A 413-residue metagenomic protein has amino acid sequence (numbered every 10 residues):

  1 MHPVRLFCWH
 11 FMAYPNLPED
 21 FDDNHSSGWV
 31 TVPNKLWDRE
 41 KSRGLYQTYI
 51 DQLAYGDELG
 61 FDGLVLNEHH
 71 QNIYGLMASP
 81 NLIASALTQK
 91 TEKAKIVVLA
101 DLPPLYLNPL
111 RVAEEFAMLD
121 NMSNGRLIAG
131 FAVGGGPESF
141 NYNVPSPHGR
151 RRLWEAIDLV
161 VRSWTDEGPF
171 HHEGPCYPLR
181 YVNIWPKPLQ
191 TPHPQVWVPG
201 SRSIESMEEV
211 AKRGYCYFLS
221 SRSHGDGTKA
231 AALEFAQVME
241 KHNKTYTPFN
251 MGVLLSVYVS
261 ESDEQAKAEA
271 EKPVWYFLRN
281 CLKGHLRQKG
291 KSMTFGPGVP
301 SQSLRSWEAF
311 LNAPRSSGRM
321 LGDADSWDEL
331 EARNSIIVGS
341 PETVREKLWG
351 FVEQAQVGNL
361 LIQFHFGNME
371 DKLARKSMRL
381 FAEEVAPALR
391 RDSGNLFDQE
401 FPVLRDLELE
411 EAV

Functional and structural regions predicted by a protein language model:
M1-K95, H193-P194, E400-L404, A412-V413: N-terminal beta1-alpha1-beta2 module of alpha/beta enzyme domains
H2, C8-W37, R150-W185, D226-A355 (+1 more regions): An alpha-helical appendage that flanks or caps ligand/catalytic pockets
L6-H10, L64-L66, I96-A100, L127-F131 (+4 more regions): Hydrophobic faces of well-ordered beta-strands that scaffold small-molecule active sites in alpha/beta enzyme cores
V32-Q47, A100-L110, P192-R202, V257-S260 (+1 more regions): Active-site mouth loops of central-metabolism enzymes
G56, E68, L87, L119 (+7 more regions): Conserved, mostly hydrophobic/aromatic
D57-E58, A84-K93, F116, D120-L127 (+3 more regions): Acidic (Asp/Glu)-rich catalytic clusters
V65-I83, L102-P103, R222-G225, I362-A374: Glycine-rich, proline-tolerant flexible connector loops at the mouths of alpha/beta enzymes
R202-A232, A236: A conserved active-site cap/scaffold subdomain adjacent to cofactor or substrate pockets
